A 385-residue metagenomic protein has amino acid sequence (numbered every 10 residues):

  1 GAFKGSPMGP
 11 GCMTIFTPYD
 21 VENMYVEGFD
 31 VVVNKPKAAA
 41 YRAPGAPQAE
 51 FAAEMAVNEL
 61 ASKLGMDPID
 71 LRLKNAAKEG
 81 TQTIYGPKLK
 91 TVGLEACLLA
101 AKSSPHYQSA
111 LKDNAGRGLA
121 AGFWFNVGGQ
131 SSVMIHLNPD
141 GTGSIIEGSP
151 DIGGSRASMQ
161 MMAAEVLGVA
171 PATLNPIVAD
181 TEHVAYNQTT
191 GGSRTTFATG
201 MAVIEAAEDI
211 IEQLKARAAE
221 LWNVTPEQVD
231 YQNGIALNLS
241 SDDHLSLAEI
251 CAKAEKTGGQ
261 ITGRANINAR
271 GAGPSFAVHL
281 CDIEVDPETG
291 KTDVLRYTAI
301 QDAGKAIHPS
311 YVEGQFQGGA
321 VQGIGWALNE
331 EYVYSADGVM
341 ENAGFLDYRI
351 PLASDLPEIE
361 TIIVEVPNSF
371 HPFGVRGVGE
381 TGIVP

Functional and structural regions predicted by a protein language model:
G1-A49, L111-P385: Gly/Pro-rich active-site capping loops and adjacent beta-alpha segments that organize cofactor/substrate pockets
A61-I69, A216, E220-W222: Short, charged, surface-exposed loops that flank catalytic or proteolytic processing sites
G65-A77, L174: Short, compositionally biased low-complexity segments
D67, V92-C97, K102, H106 (+4 more regions): Poly-acidic low-complexity segments
L73-N138, I350: Accessory "access/gating" subregions that flank catalytic or transport cores
